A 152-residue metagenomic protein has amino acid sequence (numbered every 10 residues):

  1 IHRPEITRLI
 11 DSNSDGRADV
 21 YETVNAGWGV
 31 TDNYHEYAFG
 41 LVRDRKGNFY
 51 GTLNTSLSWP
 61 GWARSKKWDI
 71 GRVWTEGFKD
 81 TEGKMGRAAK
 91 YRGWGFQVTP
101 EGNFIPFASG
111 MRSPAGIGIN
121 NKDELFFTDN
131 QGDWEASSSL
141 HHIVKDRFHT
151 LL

Functional and structural regions predicted by a protein language model:
I1-L152: Beta-propeller domains with acidic blade repeats across secreted/periplasmic ectodomains and cytosolic WD/CNH propellers
